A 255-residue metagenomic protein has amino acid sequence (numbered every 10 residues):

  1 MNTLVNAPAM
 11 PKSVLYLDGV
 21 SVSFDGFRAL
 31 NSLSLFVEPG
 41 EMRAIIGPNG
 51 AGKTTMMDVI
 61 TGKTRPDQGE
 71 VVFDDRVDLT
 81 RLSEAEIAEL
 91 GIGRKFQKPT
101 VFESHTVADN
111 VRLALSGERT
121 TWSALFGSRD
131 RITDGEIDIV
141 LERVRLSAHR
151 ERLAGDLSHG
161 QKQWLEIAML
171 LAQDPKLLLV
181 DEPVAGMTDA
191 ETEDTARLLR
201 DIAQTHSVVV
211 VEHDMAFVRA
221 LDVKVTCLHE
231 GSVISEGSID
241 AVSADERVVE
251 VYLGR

Functional and structural regions predicted by a protein language model:
N2-R255: Glycine-rich phosphate-binding loops of nucleotide-dependent enzymes
